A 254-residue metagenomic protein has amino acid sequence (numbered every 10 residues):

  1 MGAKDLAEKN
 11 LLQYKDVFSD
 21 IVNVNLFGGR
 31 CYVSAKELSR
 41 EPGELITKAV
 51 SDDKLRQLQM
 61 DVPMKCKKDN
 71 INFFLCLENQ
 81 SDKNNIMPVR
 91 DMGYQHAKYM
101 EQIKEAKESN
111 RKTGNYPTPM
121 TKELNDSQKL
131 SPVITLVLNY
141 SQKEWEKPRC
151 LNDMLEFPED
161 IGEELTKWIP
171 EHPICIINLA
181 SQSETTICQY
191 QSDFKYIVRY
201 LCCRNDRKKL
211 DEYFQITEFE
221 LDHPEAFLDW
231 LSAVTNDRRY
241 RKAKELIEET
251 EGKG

Functional and structural regions predicted by a protein language model:
M1-G254: Elongated, amphipathic alpha-helical interaction scaffolds
